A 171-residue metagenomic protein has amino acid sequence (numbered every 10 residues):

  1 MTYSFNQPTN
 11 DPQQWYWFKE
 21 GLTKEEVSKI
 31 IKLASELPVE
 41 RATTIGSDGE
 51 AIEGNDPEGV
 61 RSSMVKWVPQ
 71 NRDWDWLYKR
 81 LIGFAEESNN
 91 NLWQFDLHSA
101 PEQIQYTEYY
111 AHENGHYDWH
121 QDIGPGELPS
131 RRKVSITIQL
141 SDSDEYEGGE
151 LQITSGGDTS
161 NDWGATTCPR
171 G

Functional and structural regions predicted by a protein language model:
T2-Q94: Non-heme Fe(II)/2-oxoglutarate
K79-G171: Catalytic core of non-heme Fe(II) oxygenases with the double-stranded beta-helix
